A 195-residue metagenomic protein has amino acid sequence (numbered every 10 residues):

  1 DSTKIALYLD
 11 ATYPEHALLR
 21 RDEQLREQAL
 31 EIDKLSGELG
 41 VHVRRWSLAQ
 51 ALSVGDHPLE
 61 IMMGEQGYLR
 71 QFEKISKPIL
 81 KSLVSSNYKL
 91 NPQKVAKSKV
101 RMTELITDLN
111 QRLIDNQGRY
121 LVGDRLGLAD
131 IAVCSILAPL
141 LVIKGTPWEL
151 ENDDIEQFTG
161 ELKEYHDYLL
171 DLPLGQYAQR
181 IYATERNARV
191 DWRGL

Functional and structural regions predicted by a protein language model:
D1-F72, R189: GST-like domain detector, emphasizing the conserved glutathione-binding G-site in the N-terminal thioredoxin-like
S2, I32, L128-A129, V133-C134 (+1 more regions): Short runs of predominantly hydrophobic/aromatic residues within well-ordered alpha helices that form helix-helix
Y8, R112, R180-T184: C-terminal alpha-helix
E23, P92, A96, Y168: Charge-dense, low-complexity intrinsically disordered segments
Q24, Q28-E31, L35, K97-E104 (+2 more regions): A non-catalytic, amphipathic alpha-helix used as a structural packing/dimerization or gating element in enzyme scaffolds
G40-E151: GST-like fold's C-terminal all-alpha helical module
I136-A188: Short His-centered aromatic/hydrophobic patch
N187-L195: C-terminal helix/juxtamembrane-tail motif
